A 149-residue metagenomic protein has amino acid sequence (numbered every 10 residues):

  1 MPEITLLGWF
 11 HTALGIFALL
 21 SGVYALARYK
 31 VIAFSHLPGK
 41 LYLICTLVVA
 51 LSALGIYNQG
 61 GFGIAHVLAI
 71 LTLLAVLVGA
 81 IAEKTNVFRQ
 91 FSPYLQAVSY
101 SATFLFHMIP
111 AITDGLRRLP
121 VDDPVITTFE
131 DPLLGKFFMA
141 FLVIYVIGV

Functional and structural regions predicted by a protein language model:
M1-V149: Alpha-helical membrane insertion/targeting regions
